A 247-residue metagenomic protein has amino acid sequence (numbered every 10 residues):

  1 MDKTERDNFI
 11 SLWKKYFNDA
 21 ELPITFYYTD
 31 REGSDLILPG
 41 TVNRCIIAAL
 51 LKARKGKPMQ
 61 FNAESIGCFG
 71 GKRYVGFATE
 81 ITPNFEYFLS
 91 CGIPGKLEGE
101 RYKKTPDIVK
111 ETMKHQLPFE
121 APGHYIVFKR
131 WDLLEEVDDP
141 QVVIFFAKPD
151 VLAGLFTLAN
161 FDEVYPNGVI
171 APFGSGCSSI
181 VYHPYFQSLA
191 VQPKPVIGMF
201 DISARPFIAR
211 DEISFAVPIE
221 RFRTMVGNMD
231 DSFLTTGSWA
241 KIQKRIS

Functional and structural regions predicted by a protein language model:
E5-S247: Acidic, serine/proline-rich low-complexity intrinsically disordered regions
